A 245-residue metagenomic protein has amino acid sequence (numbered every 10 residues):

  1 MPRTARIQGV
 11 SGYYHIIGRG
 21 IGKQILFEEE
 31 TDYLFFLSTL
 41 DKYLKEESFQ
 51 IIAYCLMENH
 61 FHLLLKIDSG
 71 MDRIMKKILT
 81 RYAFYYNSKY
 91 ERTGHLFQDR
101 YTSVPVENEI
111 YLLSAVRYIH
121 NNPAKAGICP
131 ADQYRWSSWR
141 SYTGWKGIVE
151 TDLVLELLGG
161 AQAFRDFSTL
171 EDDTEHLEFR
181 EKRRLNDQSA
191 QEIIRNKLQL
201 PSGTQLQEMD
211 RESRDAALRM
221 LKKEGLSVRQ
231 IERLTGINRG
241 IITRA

Functional and structural regions predicted by a protein language model:
M1-A53, K66-A245: Short Pro-Cys-Gly-centered "Cys-loop" motif that presents a nucleophilic cysteine in a tight turn
L56-H60: Short Gly/Ser/Thr- and Asp/Glu-enriched loop/turn motifs at secondary-structure junctions
L63: Conserved metal-phosphate-binding beta-hairpin within the catalytic cores of diverse ATP-dependent phosphoryl-transfer
